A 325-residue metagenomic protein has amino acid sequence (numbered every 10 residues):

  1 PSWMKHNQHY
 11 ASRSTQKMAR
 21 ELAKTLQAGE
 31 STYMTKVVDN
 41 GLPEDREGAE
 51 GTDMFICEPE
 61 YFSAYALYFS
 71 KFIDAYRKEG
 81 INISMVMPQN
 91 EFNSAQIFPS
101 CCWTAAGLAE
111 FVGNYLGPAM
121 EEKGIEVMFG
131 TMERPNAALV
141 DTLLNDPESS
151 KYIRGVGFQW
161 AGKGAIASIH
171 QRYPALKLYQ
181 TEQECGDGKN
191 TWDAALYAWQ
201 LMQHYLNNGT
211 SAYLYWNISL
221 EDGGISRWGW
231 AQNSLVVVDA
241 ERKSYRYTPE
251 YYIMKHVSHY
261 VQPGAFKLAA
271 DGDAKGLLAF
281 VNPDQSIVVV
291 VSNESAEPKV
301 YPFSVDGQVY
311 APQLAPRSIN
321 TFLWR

Functional and structural regions predicted by a protein language model:
P1-D146: Substrate-binding cleft and catalytic face of glycoside hydrolase catalytic domains, especially the flexible beta-alpha
N82-M87, G124-M128, Y152-G157, K177-Y179 (+1 more regions): Structural preference for beta-strand elements that scaffold enzyme active sites
V86, V156, Y205, Y213 (+3 more regions): Conserved, mostly hydrophobic/aromatic
N90-A95, E133-N136, Q159-G164, Q183-D187 (+2 more regions): Solvent-exposed loop/turn segments at secondary-structure junctions within structured extracellular/periplasmic domains
S94, F129, E133-V140, S168-L201: Active-site clefts of carbohydrate-active enzymes
K177-I253, A270-G272: Aromatic/acidic polysaccharide-binding cleft in carbohydrate-active enzymes
H259, L268-D306, R317: Carbohydrate-binding surface patches
Q313-R325: C-terminal beta-strand-rich structural cap/linker in extracellular carbohydrate-active enzymes
